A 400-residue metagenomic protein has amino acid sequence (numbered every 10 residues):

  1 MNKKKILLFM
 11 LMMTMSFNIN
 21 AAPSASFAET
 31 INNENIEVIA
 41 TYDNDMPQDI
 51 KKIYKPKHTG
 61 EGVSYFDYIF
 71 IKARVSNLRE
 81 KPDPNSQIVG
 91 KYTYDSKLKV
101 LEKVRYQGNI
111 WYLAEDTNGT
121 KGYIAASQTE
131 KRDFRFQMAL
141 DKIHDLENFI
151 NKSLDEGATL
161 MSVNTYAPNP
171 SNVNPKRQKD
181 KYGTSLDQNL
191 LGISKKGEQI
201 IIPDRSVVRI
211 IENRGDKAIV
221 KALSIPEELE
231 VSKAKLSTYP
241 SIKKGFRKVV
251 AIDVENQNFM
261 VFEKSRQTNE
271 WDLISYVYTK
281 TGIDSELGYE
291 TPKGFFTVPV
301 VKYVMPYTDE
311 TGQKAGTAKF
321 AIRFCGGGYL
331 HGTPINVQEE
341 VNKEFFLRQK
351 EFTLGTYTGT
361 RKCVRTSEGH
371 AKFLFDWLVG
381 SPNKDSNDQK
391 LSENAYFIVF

Functional and structural regions predicted by a protein language model:
N2-P23: Sec-dependent N-terminal signal peptides of Gram-positive bacterial secreted proteins and lipoproteins
P23-N77, G90-Y94, L101-V104, E130-G192 (+2 more regions): SH3-family beta-barrel domains
A25-T30, R135-D155, T291, M305-F400: Exported/periplasmic cell-wall-interacting domains
F27-T41, G90-S127, E198-S237: SH3/SH3-like beta-barrel superfamily modules
V63-F66, Q128-R135, K235-K248: Short domain-boundary/entry signatures in modular proteins, especially in secreted/extracellular architectures
P82-Q87, L190-G197, L378: Short alpha-helix capping/helix-loop boundary micro-motifs
G90-S96, P203, Q257, G369-D376: Solvent-exposed, polar/charged alpha-helical surfaces in well-ordered, non-transmembrane soluble domains, broadly
S232-K343: Gly/Pro-biased beta-strand-loop elements
